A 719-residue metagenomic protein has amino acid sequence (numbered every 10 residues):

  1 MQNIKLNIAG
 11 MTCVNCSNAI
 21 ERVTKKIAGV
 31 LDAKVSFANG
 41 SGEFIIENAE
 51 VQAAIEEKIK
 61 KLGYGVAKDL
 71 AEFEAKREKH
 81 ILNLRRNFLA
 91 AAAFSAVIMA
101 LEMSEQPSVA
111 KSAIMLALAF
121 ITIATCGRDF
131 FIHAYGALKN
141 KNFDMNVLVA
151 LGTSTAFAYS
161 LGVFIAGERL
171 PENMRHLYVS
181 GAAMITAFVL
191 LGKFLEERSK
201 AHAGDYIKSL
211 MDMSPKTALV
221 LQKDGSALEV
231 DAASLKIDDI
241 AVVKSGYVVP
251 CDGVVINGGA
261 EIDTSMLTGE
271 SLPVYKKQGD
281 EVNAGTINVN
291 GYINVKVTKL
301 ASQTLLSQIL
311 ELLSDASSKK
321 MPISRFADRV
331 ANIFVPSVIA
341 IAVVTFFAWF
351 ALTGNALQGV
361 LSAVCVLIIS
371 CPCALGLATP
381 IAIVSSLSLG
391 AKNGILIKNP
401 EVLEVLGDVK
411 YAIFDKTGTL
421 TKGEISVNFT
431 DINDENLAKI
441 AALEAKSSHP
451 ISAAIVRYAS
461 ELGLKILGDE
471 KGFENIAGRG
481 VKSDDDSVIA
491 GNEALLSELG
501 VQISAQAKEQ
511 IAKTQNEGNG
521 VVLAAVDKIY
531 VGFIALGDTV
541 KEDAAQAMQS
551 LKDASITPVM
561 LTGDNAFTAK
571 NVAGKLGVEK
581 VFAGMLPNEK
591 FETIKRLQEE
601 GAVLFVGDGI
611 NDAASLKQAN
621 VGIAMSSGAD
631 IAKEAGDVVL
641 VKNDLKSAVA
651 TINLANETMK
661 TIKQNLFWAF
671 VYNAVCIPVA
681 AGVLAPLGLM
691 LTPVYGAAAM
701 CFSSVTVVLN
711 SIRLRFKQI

Functional and structural regions predicted by a protein language model:
M1-S112, S307, E311-K319, Q718-I719: Flexible metal-binding regulatory segments at protein termini and peripheral loops
Q2, N18, D485, V526-Q664: Conserved ATP-binding TGD loop and adjacent catalytic N/P-domain core of P-type ATPases
I27-E47, Q52-E57, L177-V179, K208-Q303 (+1 more regions): Conserved cytosolic catalytic loops of P-type ATPases
S36-A38, P215, L219-L221, V242-K244 (+6 more regions): Cytosolic catalytic regions of ATP/NTP-dependent phosphoryl-transfer enzymes
F73-A93, A113, H133-A156, L310-A342 (+6 more regions): Soluble-to-membrane junctions at the N-terminal ends of transmembrane alpha-helices in multi-pass ion-transporting
N83-T217: Transmembrane helix-loop-helix hairpins at the membrane interface
S104-P107, K139, A158, L389 (+6 more regions): Membrane-embedded alpha-helical bundles of multi-pass transporters
L267, F326, L361, A374-L443 (+3 more regions): Conserved catalytic phosphorylation-site environment of P-type ATPases
